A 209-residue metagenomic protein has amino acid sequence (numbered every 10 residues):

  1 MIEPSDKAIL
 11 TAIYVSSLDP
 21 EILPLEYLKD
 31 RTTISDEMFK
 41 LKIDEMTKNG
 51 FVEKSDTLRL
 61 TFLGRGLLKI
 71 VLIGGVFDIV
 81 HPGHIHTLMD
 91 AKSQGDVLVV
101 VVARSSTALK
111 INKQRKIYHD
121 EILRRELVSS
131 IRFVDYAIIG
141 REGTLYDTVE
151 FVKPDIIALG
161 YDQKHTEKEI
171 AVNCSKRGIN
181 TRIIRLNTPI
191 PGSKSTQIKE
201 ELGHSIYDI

Functional and structural regions predicted by a protein language model:
M1-I209: Nucleotidyltransferase catalytic core that binds NTPs
